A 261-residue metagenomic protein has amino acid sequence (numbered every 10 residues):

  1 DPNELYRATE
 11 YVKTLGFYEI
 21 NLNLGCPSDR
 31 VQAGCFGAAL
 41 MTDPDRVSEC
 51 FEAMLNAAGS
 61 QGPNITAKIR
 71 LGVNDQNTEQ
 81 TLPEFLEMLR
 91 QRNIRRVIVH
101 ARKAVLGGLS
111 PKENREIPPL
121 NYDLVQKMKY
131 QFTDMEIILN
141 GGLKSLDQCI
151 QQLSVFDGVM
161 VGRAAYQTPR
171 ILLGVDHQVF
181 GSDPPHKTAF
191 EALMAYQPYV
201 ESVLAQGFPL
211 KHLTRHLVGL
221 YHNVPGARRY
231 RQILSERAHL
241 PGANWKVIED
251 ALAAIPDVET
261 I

Functional and structural regions predicted by a protein language model:
D1-N3: Structural motif corresponding to the early beta-alpha repeats
Y6-F36, D45-M135: Alpha/beta enzyme core
P27, F36-G37, I171, Y230: Glycine-rich, flexible loop/turn motifs
M41-T42: Aromatic- and acidic-residue-enriched carbohydrate-binding clefts of CAZyme catalytic domains
E49, A57-N64, V73-D75, E79-F85 (+3 more regions): Alpha/beta catalytic cores of nucleotide-metabolism and tRNA/nucleoside-modifying enzymes
